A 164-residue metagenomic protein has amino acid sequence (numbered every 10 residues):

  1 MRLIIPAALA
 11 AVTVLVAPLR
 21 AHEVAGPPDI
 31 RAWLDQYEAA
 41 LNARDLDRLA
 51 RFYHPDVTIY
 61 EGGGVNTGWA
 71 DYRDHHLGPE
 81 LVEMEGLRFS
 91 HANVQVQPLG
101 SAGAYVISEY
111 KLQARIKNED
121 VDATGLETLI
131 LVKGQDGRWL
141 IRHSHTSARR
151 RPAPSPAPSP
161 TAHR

Functional and structural regions predicted by a protein language model:
M1-A8: Bacterial N-terminal signal peptides that target proteins for export
V12-P55, D71, A153-H163: Short, low-complexity N-terminal intrinsically disordered segments enriched in polar/charged residues
P28-R31, L46-A102, V121: A solvent-exposed, acidic/Ser-Thr-rich amphipathic alpha-helical stretch
L77, H91-Q97, Y110-L112, L126-V132 (+1 more regions): Hydrophobic/aromatic beta-strand elements that line small-molecule binding cavities or substrate pockets in beta-rich
L81-M84, L112-D122, R150: Short, cysteine-centered beta-strand-loop-beta hairpins and adjacent loop/turn segments enriched in charged/polar
V96-A104, E119, L131-R138: A short, structured loop/turn motif at beta-sheet edges
A102-L112: A short hydrophobic beta-strand element
T124-P152: Short beta-strand edge/turn micro-motifs at domain boundaries
